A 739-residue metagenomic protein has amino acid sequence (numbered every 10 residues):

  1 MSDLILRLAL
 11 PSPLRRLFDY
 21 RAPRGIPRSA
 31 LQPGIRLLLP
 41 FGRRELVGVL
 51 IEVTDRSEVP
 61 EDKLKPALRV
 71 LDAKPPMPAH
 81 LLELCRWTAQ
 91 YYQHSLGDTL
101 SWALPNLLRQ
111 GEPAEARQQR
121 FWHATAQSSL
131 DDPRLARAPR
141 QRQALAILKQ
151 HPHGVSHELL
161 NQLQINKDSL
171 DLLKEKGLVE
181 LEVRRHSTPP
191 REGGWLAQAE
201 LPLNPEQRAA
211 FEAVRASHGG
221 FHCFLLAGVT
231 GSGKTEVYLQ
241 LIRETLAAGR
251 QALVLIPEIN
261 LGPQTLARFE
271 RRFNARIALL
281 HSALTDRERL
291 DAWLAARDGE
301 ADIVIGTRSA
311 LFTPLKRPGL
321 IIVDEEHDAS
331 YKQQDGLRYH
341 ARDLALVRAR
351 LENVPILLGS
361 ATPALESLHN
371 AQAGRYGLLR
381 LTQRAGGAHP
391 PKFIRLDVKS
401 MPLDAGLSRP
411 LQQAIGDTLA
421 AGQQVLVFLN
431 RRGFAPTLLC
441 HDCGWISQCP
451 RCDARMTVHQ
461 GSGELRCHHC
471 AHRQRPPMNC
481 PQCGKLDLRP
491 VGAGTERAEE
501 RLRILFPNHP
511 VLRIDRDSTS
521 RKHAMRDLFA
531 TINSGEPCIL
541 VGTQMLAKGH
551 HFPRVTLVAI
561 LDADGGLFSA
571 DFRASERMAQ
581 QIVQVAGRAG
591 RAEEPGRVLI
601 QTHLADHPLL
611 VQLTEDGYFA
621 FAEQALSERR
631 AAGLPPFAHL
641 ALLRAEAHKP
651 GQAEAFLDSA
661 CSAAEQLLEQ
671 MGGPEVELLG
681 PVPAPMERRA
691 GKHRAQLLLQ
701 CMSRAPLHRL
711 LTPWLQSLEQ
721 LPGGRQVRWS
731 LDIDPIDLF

Functional and structural regions predicted by a protein language model:
M1-S360, S367, Q372-A388, A420 (+3 more regions): Accessory, non-ATPase domains that flank or precede helicase/AAA+ motor cores in DNA-metabolism machines
D3-L8, Y20, G48, F393 (+3 more regions): Small-residue-enriched segments and motifs
I5, L17, Q32, P410 (+1 more regions): A short, contiguous, amphipathic alpha-helix enriched in charged residues
E52-T54, L104, V183-R185, L429-R431 (+4 more regions): A general secondary-structure junction signal
R86-A89, E499, R503, V583 (+2 more regions): Generic solvent-exposed, charged/amphipathic alpha-helical segments that serve as macromolecular interface scaffolds
Q198-N204, R208-E212, G220-E654, D658 (+4 more regions): Inter-lobe coupling/hinge segments of SF2-like helicase ATPases
L512, L668-A684, R725-I733: Short beta-strand elements
M671, R689-H693: Nucleotide-binding motor/catalytic cores of P-loop/tubulin-like NTPases across gene-expression machines
